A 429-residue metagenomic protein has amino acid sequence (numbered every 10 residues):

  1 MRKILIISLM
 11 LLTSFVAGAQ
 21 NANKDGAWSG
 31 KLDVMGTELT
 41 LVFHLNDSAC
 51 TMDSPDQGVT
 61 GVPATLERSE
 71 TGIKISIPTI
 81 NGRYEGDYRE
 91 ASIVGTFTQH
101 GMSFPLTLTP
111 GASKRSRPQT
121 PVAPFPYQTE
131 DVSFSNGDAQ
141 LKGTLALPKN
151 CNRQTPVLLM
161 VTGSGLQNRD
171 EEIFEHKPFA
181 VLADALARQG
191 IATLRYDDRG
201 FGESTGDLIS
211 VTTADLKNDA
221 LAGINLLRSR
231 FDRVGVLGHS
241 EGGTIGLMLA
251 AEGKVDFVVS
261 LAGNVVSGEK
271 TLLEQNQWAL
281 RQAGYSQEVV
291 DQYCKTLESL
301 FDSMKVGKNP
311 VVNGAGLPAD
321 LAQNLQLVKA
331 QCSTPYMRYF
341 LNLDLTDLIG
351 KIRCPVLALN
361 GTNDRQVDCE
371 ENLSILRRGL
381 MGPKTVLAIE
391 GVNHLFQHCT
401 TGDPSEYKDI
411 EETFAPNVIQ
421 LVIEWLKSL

Functional and structural regions predicted by a protein language model:
N21-Y88, V94-T98, Q119, V157: Central antiparallel beta-sheet cores of small beta-barrel/beta-sandwich binding domains
S113-R153: N-terminal cap/lid segment of alpha/beta-hydrolase-fold proteins
Q154-G163: Short beta-strand element of the alpha/beta-hydrolase
E172-T193: Short amphipathic alpha-helix adjacent to the substrate-entry channel of hydrolases
S210-S229: Alpha/beta-hydrolase active-site loop
L261-K351: Accessory cap/linker subdomain of secreted extracellular hydrolases
I352, A358-N360: Short beta-strand/loop motif that positions the catalytic acidic residue of the alpha/beta-hydrolase fold
C354, V367-R378: Short alpha-helix in the alpha/beta-hydrolase fold that links the catalytic acid
